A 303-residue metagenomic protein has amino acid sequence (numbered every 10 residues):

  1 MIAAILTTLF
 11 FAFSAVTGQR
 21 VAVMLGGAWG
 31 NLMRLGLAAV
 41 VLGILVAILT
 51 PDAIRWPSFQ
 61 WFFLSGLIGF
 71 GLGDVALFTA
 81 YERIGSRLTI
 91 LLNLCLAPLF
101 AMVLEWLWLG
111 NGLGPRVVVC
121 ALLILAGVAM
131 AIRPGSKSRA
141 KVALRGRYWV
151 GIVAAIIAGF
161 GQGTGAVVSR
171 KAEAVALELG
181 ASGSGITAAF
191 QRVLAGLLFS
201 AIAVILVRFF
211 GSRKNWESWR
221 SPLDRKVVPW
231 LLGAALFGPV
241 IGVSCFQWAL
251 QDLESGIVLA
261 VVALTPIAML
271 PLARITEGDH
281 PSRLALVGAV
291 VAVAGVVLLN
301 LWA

Functional and structural regions predicted by a protein language model:
M1-F11, R55-F70, G114-A126, T187-L198 (+1 more regions): Structural signature of hydrophobic alpha-helical transmembrane segments
M1-F13, T17-W29, M33-L64, V75-I84 (+7 more regions): Membrane-interface interhelical linkers
A12, V16, G43, L67-G71 (+8 more regions): Hydrophobic/small/kink-forming positions within alpha-helical transmembrane segments of polytopic membrane proteins
S14-Q19, G27, L77-F78, T89 (+5 more regions): Interfacial helix-capping/hinge residues at the ends of transmembrane alpha-helices
G30-N31, T89, A188: Juxtamembrane helix-start motifs in multi-pass secondary transporters
L37-L42, L92-L107, L122, A195 (+3 more regions): Alpha-helical transmembrane segments of compact multi-pass small-molecule transporters, enriched in specific families
W56-P57, N93, G110-R139, Y148-G151 (+1 more regions): Loop-to-transmembrane alpha-helix entry segments
M102-L122, K171, A176-L179: Helix-loop-helix hairpin linking two adjacent transmembrane segments in secondary transporters
